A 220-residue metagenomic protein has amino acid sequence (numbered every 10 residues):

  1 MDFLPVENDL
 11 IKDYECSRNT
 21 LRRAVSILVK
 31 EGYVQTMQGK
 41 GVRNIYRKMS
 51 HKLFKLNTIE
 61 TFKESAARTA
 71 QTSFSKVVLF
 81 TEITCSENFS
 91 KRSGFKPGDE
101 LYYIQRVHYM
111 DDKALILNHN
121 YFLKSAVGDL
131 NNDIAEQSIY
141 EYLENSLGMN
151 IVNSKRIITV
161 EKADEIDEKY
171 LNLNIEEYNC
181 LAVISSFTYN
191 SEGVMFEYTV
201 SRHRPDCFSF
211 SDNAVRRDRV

Functional and structural regions predicted by a protein language model:
M1-N44: N-terminal helix-turn-helix
E7, E15, Y46-H51, K55-S75 (+2 more regions): Short glycine- and basic-residue-enriched patches
I11-K12, N19, M49-S50, A126-V127: Short, contiguous strand/loop micro-motifs
T36, T58, A135: Short acidic-hydrophobic sequence patches enriched in Asp/Glu that either
K40, F62, I139: A generic "binding-loop/recognition-motif" signal
T72-V220: C-terminal all-alpha effector/ligand-binding and dimerization domain of prokaryotic HTH-type transcriptional repressors
